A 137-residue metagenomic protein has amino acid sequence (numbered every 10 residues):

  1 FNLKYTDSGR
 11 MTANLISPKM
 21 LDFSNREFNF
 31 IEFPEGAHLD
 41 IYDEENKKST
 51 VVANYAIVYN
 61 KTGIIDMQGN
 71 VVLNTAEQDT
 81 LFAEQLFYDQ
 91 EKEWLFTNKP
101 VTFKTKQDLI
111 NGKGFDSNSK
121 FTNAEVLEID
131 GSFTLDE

Functional and structural regions predicted by a protein language model:
F1-E137: Mature-chain termini and adjacent capping regions
